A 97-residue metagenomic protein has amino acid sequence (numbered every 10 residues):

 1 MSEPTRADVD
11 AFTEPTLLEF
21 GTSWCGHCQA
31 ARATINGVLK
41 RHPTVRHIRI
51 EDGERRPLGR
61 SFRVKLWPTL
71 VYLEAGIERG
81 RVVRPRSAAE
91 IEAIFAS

Functional and structural regions predicted by a protein language model:
P4-D8, E54-L58, E90: Short acidic active-site motifs
T5-V38: Local sequence-structure signature of Cys/Sec-based thiol-disulfide redox active-site neighborhoods
D8, V38, L58-F62, I94: CheY-like receiver
F12-T13, P43, L66: Residue-level preference for short coil/turn positions at secondary-structure junctions
F20, P43-P57: Thiol-based oxidoreductase modules, predominantly thioredoxin-like and allied folds used for disulfide exchange
F62-V71: Structural micro-motif
V71-S97: Non-catalytic, surface beta->alpha helical segment in thiol-disulfide oxidoreductase systems
